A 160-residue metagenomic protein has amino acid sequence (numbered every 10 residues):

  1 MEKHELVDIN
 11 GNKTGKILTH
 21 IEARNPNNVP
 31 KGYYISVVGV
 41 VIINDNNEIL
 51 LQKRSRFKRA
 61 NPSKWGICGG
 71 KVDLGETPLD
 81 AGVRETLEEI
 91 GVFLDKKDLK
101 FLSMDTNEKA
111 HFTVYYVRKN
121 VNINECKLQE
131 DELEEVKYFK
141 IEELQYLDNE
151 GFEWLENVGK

Functional and structural regions predicted by a protein language model:
M1-G39, D45: Acidic, metal-coordinating catalytic segment for phosphate/diphosphate chemistry, firing primarily on the Nudix
L6, I42, L51, Y116-V117 (+1 more regions): Conserved hydrophobic "DFG−1" position in protein kinase catalytic cores
N10, N44-N47, S55, R118-I123 (+1 more regions): Short loop segments at secondary-structure junctions
I17, K53, S103-D105: Short hydrophobic alpha-helix segments
N27-Y33, S103-V114: Acidic pyrophosphate-coordinating catalytic loop
I35-G66: A glycine-rich, hydrophobic loop/mini-helix early in the fold
L50-L51, I67-F101: The catalytic Nudix box helix
P62-S63, L74, T106-K160: Nudix hydrolase/Nudix homology domain
